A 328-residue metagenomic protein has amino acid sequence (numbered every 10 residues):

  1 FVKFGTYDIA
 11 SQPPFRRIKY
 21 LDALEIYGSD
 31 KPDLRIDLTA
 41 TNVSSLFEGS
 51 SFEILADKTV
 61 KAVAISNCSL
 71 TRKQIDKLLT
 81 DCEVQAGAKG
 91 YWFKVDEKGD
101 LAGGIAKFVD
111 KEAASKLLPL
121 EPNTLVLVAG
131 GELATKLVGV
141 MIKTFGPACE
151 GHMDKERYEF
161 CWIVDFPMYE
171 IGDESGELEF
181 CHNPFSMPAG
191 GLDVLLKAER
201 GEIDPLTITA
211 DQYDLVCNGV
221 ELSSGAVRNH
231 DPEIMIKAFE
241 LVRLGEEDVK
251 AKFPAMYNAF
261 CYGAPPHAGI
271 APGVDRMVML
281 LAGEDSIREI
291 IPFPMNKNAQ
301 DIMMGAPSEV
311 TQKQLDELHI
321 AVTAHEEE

Functional and structural regions predicted by a protein language model:
F1-E328: Class II aminoacyl-tRNA synthetase catalytic cores and aaRS-like
